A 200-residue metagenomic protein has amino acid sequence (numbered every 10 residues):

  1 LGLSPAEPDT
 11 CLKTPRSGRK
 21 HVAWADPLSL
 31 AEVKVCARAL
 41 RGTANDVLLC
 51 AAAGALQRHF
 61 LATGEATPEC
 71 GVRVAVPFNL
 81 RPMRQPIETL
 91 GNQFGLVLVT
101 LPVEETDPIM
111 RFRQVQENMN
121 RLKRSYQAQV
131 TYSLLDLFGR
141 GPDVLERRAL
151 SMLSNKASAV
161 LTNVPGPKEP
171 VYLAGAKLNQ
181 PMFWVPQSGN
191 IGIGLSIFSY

Functional and structural regions predicted by a protein language model:
L1-I191, I197-Y200: Soluble acyl-CoA-dependent acyltransferase catalytic core bearing the H(X)4D motif
